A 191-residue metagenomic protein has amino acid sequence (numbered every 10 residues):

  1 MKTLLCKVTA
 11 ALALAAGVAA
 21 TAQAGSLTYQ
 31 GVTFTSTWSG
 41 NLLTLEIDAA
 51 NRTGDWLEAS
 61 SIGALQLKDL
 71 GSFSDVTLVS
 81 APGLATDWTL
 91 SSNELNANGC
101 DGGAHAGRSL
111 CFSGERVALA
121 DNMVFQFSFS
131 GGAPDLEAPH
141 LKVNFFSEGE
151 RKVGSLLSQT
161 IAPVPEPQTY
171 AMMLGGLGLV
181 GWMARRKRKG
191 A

Functional and structural regions predicted by a protein language model:
K2-G25, G154-A184: Short, threonine-centered small-residue motifs that mark membrane-proximal processing/anchoring sites and TM-junction
K7-V8, A15-G17, T37, E46 (+5 more regions): Low-complexity, intrinsically disordered/propeptide-like segments
G25-P163: Mature extracellular "passenger" or substrate-interacting domains of secreted, surface-exposed proteins
K187-A191: Short, charged juxtamembrane terminal tails flanking transmembrane helices
